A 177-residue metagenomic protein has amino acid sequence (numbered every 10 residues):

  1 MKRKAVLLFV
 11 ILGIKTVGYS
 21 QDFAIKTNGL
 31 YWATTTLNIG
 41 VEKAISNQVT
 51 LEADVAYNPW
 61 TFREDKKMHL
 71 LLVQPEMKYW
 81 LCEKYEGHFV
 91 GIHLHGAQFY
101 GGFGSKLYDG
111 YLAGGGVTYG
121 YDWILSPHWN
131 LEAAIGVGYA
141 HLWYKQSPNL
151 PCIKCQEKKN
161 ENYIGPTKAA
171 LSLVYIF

Functional and structural regions predicted by a protein language model:
T16-S20: Sec/Tat signal peptide C-region and signal peptidase I cleavage site
Q21, A33-T35, K67-V73, D109-G115 (+1 more regions): Residues that define the transmembrane beta-barrel architecture of outer-membrane proteins
F23, Q48-L51, Y85-E86, H128-L131: Repeated loop/turn-to-beta-strand initiation elements of outer-membrane beta-barrel proteins
I25-I39, F62-H69, G104-S105: Solvent-exposed loop/turn segments connecting transmembrane beta-strands in outer-membrane beta-barrel proteins
I25-T27, V41, A53-V55, P75 (+3 more regions): Membrane-embedded beta-strand positions of outer-membrane beta-barrel proteins
K43, Y79-L81, Y121-W123, H141 (+1 more regions): Residue-level signature of outer-membrane beta-barrel architecture
Y57-L70, G96-L112, L142-N162: Flexible, solvent-exposed loop segments that connect beta-strands
M77-L81, Y163-F177: Outer-membrane beta-barrel "beta-signal"
